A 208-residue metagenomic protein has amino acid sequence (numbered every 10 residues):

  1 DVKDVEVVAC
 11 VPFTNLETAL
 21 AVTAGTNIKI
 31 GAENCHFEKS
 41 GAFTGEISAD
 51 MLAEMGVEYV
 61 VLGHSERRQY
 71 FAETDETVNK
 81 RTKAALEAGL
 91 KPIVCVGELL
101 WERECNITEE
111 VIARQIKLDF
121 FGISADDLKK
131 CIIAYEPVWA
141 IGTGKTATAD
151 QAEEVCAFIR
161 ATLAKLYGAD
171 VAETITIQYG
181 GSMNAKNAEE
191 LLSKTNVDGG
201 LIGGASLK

Functional and structural regions predicted by a protein language model:
D1-A134, V138-K208: Active-site loop-to-helix "anion-binding N-cap" substructures in soluble metabolic enzymes
